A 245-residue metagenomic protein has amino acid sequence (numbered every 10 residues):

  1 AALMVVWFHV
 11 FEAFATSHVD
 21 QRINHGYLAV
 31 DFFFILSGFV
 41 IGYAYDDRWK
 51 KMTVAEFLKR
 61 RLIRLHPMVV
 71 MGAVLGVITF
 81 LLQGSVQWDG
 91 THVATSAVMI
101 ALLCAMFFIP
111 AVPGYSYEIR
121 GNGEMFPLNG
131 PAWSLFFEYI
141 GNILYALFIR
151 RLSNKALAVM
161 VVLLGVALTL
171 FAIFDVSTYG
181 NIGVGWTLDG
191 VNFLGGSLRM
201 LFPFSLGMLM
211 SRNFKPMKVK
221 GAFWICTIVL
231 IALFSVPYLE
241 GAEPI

Functional and structural regions predicted by a protein language model:
A1-D47, I63-A73, L198: Functionally critical transmembrane alpha-helices in membrane proteins and complexes, commonly lining
L3-F11, I78, L163-S177, T227-L239: Aromatic-anchored segments of alpha-helical transmembrane domains
S17-R22, E124-L128, G185-F193, K215-P216 (+1 more regions): Membrane-interface helix caps and helix-loop-helix hairpins in membrane proteins
A29-D46, S134-I149, L164-V219, P244-I245: Specific transmembrane alpha-helix
I41-R61, G84-A94: Membrane-helix interface linkers and caps
E56-F57, L65, S134, L157-A158: Alpha-helical transmembrane segments and their helix-entry boundary regions
L65-Y139, A167-G185, G190, I245: Membrane-interface helix-loop-helix regions
S153-V161, M217-I225: Membrane-interfacial entry segments at the cytosolic side of transmembrane helices
